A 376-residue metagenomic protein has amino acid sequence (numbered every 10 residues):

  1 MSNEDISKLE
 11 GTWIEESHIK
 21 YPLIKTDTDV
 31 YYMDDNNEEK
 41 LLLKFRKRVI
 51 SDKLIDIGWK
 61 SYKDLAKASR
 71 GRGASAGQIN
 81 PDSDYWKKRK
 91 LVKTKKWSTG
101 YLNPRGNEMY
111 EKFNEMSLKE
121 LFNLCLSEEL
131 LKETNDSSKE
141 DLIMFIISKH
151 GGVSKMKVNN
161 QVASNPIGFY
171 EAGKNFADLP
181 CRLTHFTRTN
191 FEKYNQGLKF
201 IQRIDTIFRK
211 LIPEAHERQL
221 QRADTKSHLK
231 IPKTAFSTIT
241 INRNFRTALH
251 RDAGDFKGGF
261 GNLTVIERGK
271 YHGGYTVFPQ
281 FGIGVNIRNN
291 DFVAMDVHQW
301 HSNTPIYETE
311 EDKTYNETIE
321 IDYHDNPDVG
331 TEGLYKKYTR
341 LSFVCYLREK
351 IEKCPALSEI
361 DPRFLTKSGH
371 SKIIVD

Functional and structural regions predicted by a protein language model:
M1-N123: Intrinsically disordered, low-complexity, charge-biased terminal/linker regions in eukaryotic proteins
S2-P22, D27-D35, L54-D64, G71 (+6 more regions): Charge-centric, low-complexity intrinsically disordered segments used as regulatory activation/interaction regions
P22-I24, D29-D35, N159-Q161, N190-E192 (+7 more regions): A general structural signal for short secondary-structure junctions and capping/turn motifs
E115-I146: Basic helix-extension-helix modules of the SAP/HeH family
I167-Y170, A177-E192, I204: Acidic, glycine-enriched catalytic cores built around paired aspartates
N190, Y194-G269: Conserved double-stranded beta-helix
G258-G259, R268-D376: Catalytic core of Fe(II)/2-oxoglutarate
